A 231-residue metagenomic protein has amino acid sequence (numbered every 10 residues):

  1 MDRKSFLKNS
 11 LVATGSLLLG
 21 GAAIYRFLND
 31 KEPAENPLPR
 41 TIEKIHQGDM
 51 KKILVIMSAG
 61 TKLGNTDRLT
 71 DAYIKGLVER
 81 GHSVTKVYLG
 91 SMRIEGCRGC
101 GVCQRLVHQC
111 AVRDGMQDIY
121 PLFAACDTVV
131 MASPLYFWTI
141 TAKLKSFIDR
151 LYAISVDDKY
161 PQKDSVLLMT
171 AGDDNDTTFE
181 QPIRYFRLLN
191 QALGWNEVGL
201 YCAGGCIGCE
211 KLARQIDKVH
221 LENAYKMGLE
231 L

Functional and structural regions predicted by a protein language model:
M1, G21-M57: C-terminal segment of N-terminal export signals and the immediately downstream linker at the start of the mature
L7-F27: N-terminal export signals
P37-I45, R187, Q191-L231: Glycine-rich phosphate/pyrophosphate-binding loop and the adjoining helix
I42-K44, R105, A111-L193: Helix-loop-strand module that forms the ligand-binding subsite of alpha/beta enzymes
I45-R80: N-terminal beta1-alpha1 ligand-phosphate binding loop
M57, Y88, Y201-C202: Residue-level recognition of beta-strand->loop/alpha-helix junctions
L89-H108, G208-A213: N-terminal beta-loop-helix "entrance" segment that forms/cooperates in small-molecule cofactor or anionic ligand
